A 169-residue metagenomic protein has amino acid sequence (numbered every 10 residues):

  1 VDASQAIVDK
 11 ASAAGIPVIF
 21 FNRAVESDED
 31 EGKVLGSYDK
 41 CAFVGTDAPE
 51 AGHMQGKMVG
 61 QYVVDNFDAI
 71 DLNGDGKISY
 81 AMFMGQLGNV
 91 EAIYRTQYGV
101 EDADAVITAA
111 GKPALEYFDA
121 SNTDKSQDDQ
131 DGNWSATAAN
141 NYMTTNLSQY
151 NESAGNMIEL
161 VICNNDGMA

Functional and structural regions predicted by a protein language model:
V1-A169: A residue-level marker of the well-folded mature domains of exported/periplasmic proteins
